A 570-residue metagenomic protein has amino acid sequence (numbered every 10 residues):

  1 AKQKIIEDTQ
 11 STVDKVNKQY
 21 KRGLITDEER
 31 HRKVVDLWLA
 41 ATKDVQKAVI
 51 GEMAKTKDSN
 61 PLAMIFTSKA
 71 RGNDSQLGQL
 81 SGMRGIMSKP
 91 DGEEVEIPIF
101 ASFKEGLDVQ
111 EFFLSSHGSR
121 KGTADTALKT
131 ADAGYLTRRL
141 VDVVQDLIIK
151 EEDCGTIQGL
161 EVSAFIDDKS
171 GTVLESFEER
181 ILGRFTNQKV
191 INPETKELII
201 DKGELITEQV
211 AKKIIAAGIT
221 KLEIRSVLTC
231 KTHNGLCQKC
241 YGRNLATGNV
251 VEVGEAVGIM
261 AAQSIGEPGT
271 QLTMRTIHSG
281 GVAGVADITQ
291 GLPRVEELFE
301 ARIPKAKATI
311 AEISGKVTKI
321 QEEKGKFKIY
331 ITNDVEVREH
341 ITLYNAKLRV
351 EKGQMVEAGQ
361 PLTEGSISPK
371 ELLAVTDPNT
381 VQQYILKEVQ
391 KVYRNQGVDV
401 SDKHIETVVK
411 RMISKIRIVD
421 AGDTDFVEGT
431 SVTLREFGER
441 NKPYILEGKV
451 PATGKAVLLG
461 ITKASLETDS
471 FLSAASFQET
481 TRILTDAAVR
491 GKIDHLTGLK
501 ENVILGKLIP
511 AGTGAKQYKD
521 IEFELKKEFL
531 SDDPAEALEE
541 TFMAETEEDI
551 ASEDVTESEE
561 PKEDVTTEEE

Functional and structural regions predicted by a protein language model:
Q3-I6, S11-T12, K21, I25-T26 (+3 more regions): Intrinsically disordered, low-complexity regulatory segments
T56-K57, P61-L62, G72-Q79, G85 (+1 more regions): A translation/RNA-centric and nucleic-acid-associated enzymatic feature enriched in Class II aminoacyl-tRNA synthetases
